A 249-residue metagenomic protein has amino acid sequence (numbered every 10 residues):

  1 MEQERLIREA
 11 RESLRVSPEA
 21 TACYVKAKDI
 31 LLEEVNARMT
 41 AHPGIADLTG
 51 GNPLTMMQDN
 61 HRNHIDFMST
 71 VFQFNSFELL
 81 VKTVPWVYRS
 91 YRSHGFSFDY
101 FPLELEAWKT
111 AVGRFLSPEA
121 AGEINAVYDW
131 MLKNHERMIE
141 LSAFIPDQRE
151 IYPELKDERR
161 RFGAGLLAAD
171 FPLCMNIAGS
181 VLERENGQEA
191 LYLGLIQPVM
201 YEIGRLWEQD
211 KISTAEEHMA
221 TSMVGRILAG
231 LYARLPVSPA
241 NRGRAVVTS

Functional and structural regions predicted by a protein language model:
M1-L182: Core of compact, soluble alpha-helical bundle domains
F171, E183-S249: Long amphipathic N-terminal alpha/beta scaffold segment
